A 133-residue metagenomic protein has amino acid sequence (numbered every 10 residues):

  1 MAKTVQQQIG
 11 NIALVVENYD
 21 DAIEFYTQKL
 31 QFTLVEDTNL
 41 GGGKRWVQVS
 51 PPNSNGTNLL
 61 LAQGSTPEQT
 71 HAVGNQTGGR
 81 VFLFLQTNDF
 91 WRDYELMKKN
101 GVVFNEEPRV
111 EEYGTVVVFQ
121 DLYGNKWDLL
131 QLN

Functional and structural regions predicted by a protein language model:
M1-N11, T33-Q86, Y94-L122, L130-N133: Vicinal oxygen chelate
A22-T27, M97, G124: Conserved active-site tyrosine of GNAT-family acetyltransferases
